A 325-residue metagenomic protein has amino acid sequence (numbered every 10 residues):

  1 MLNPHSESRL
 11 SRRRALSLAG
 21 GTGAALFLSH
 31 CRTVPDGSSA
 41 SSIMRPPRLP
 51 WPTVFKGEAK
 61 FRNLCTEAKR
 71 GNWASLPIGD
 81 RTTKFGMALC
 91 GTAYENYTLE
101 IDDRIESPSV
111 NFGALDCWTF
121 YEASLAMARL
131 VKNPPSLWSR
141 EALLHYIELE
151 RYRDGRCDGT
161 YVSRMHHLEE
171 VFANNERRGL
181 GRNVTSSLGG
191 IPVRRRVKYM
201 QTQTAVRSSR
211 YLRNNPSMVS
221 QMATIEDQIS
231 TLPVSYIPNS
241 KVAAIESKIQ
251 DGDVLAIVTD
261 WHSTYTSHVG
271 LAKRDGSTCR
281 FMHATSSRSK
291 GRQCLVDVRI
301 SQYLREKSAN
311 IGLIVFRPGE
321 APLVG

Functional and structural regions predicted by a protein language model:
M1-R14, G21-L26: N-terminal secretory signal peptides
S8, H30-N63: C-terminal segment of N-terminal export signals and the immediately downstream linker at the start of the mature
K69, W73, I78-A93, L99: Sequence/structural signature of beta-propeller domains
E95-Q228, H283: Acidic/His-rich structured neighborhood in mature extracellular/periplasmic domains
M222-I245: Mixed-charge, Lys/Arg-rich low-complexity intrinsically disordered regions
A256-V315: C-terminal soluble interaction/assembly domains
